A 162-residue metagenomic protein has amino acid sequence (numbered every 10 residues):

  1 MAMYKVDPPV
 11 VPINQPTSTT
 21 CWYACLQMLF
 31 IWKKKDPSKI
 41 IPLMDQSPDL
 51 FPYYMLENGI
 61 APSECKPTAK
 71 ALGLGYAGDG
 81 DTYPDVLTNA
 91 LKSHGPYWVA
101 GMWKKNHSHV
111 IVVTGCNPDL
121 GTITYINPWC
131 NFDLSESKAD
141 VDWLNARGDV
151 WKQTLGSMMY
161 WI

Functional and structural regions predicted by a protein language model:
M1-P52: Active-site nucleophile-adjacent alpha helix/oxyanion-hole segment immediately C-terminal to the catalytic cysteine
K5-V6, M44-I162: Conserved active-site-adjacent core of cysteine acyl-enzyme catalytic domains
